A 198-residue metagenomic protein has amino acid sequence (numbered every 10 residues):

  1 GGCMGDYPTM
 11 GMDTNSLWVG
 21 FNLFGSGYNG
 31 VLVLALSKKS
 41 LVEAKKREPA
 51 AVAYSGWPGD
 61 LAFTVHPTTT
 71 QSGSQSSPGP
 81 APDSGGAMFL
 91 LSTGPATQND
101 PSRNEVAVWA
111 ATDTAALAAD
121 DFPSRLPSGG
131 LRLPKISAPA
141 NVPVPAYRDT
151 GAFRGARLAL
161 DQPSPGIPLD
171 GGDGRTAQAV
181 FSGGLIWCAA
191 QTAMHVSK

Functional and structural regions predicted by a protein language model:
G1-K198: C-terminal PAP-associated
